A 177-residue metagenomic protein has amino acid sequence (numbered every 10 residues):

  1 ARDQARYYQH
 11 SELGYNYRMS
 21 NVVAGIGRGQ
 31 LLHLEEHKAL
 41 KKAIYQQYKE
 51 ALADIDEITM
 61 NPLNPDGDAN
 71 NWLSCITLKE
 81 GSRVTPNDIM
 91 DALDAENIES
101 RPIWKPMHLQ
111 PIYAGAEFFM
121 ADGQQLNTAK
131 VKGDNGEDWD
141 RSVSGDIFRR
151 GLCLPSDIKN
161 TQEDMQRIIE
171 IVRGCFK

Functional and structural regions predicted by a protein language model:
A1-C75, H108-P111: Active-site region of PLP-dependent enzymes
A1-Q4, Q47-L52, I89-L152: Conserved PLP cofactor-binding pocket of PLP-dependent enzymes
V22, K41, S74, L93 (+4 more regions): Generic structural signal for small/hydrophobic residues in well-ordered secondary structure, especially within
Q47, L73, D88, R167-I171: Alpha-helical elements of Rossmann-like donor-binding domains used by nucleotide-donor carbohydrate transfer enzymes
P62-N64, N71-S82, I103-E117, R149-Q162: Conserved PLP-binding active-site segment of the aspartate aminotransferase-like
G81-I89: Internal helical hairpin/lid segments
Q162-K177: A short beta-strand-loop micro-motif that forms or neighbors metal/cofactor- and ligand-binding patches at active-site
